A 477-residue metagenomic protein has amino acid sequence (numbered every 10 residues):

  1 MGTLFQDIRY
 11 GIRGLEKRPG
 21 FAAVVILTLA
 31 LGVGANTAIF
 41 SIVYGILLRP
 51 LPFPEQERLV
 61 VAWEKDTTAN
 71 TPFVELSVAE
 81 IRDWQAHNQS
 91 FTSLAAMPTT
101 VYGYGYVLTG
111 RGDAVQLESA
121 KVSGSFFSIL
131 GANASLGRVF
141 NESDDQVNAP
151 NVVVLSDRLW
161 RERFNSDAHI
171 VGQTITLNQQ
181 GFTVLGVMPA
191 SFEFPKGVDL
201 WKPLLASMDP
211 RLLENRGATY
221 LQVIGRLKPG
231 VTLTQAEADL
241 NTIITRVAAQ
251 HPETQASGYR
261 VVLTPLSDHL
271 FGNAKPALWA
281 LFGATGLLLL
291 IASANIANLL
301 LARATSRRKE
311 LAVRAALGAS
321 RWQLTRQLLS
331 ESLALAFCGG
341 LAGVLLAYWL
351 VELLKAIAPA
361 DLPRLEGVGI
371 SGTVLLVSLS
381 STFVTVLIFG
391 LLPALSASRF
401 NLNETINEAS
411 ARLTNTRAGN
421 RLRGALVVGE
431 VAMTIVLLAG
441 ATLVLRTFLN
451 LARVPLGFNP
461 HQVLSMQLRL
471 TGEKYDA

Functional and structural regions predicted by a protein language model:
M1-A22, L266-F271, L299-R326, S330 (+1 more regions): Alpha-helical transmembrane segments of integral membrane proteins
R18-I46, P50, I291-S293, G340 (+1 more regions): Short, strongly hydrophobic transmembrane alpha-helices
F40, A334-V351, K355, L438-A441: Hydrophobic alpha-helical transmembrane segments that constitute the membrane-spanning cores of multi-pass membrane
L51-Y102, A218-I224, L451, P455-A477: Membrane-proximal extracellular/periplasmic loop immediately following the first transmembrane helix
V61, A79-N141: Short amphipathic beta-strand/extended segments in non-transmembrane regions
E118-E142, N151-W279, E352, G440 (+2 more regions): Mid-to-C-terminal secondary-structure elements that act as membrane-proximal/extracytoplasmic interface segments
F271-L288, T373-V377: N-terminal membrane-entry
